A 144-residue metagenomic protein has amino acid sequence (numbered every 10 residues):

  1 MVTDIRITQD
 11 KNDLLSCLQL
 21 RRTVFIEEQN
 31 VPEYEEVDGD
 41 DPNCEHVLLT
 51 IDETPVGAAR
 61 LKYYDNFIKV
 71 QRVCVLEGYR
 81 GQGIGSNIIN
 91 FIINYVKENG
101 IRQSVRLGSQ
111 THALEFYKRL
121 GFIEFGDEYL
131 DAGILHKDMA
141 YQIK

Functional and structural regions predicted by a protein language model:
M1-E36, D41-H46, T50-D52: Short amphipathic alpha-helix that is part of the acyltransferase structural core
D41-N43, N66, D131-L135: Short acidic/glycine-enriched loop/turn segments that link adjacent beta-strands
L48, T54-K62, F67-C74: Conserved beta-strand in the GNAT
G78-R80, H112-R119: Acidic/histidine-enriched, beta-strand-rich ligand/metal-binding domains
G81-N94: Conserved acetyl-CoA-binding loop-helix of GNAT-fold acetyltransferases
V96-S109: Conserved GNAT acetyl-CoA-binding A-motif
Q110, L130-K144: C-terminal "cap" of GNAT-fold acetyltransferases
K118-E128: Conserved acetyl-CoA-binding loop of GNAT-fold acetyltransferases
